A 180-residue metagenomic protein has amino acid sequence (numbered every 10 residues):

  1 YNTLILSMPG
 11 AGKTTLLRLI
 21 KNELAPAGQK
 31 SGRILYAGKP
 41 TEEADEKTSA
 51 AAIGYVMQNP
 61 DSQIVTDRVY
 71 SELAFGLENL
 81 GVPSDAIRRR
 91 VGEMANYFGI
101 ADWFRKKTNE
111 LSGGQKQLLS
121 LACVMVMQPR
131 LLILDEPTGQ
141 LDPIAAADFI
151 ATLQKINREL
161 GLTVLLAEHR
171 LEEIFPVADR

Functional and structural regions predicted by a protein language model:
Q29-P40, S49: Conserved ABC transporter NBD signature motif
D85-W103: Conserved ABC ATPase "signature" region
K107-L111: Conserved ABC ATPase signature
L121: Hydrophobic anchor residue at the start of the ABC signature
Q128: Conserved catalytic motifs of ABC-family nucleotide-binding domains
L132-D135: Catalytic Walker B motif of ABC-type/P-loop ATPase nucleotide-binding domains
E168-H169: H-loop/switch region of ABC-family ATPase nucleotide-binding domains
